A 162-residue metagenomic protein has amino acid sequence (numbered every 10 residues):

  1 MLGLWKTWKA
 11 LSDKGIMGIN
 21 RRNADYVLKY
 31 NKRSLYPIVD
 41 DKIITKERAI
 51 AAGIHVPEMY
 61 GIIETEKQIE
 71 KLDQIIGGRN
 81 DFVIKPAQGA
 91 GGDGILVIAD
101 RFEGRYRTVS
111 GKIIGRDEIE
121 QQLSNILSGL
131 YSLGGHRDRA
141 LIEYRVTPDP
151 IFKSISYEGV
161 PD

Functional and structural regions predicted by a protein language model:
M1-G18: Conserved oxyanion/phosphate-binding beta-strand-loop segments in alpha/beta enzyme cores
R22-G129: A conserved helix-loop-beta module that forms one wall/lid of the active-site cleft in ATP-utilizing catalytic domains
G78, G111-D162: Phosphate-binding site of ATP-dependent enzymes
